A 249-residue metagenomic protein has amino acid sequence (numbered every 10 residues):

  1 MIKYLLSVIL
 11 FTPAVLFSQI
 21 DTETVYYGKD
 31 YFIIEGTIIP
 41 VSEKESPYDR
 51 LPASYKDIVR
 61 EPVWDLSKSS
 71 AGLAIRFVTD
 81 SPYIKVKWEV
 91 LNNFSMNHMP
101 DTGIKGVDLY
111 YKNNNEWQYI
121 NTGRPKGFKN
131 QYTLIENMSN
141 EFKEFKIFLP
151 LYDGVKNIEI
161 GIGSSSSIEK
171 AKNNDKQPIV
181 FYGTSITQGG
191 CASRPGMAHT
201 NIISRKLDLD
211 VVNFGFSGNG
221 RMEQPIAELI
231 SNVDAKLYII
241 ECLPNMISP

Functional and structural regions predicted by a protein language model:
M1-D21: Bacterial Sec-dependent N-terminal signal peptides
L16-P178: N-terminal secretory targeting modules
K68, N219-M222, P249: A conditional alpha-helix N-cap/helix-loop micro-motif detector
V90, G183-I186, C242-P244: Short, histidine-centered active-site or binding-site loop motifs used for metal coordination, general acid-base
S95-N97, Q188-C191, I247-S248: A generic structural signal for short coil/turn motifs at secondary-structure boundaries
P100, N137-S139, F145-G220, Q224-N232: Serine-esterase "nucleophile elbow" of acetyl-processing enzymes
I230-I240: Proline-aspartate-enriched helix->loop->beta-strand connector
Y238-P249: A beta-strand-loop signature enriched in Asp, Gly, Thr, and Trp that corresponds to the sialidase/neuraminidase Asp-box
